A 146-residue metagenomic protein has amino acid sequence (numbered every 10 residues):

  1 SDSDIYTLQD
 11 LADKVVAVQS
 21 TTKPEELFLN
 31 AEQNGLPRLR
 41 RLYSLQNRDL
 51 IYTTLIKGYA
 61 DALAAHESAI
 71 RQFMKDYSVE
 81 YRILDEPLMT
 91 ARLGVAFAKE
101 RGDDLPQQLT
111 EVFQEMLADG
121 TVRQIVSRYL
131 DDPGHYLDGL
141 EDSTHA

Functional and structural regions predicted by a protein language model:
S1, Q19-T22, R48, A64-R71: Beta->alpha turn/N-cap motifs
S1-V16: Flexible hinge/capping segments at coil-to-helix
D2, K75-Q114, D132-A146: Periplasmic-binding protein-like
S3-D4, L42-T53, K57: Short helix-initiation/N-cap motifs at beta->coil->alpha
L11, T54-I56, V95, L109: Hydrophobic residues within well-ordered alpha-helices
T22-L45, M74-S78, S127: Ligand-binding cleft/hinge of the Venus flytrap
P24-E25, F113-Y129: Periplasmic-binding protein-like
L27-A31, T54-M89: A ligand-binding cleft/hinge motif common to bilobed small-molecule-binding domains
